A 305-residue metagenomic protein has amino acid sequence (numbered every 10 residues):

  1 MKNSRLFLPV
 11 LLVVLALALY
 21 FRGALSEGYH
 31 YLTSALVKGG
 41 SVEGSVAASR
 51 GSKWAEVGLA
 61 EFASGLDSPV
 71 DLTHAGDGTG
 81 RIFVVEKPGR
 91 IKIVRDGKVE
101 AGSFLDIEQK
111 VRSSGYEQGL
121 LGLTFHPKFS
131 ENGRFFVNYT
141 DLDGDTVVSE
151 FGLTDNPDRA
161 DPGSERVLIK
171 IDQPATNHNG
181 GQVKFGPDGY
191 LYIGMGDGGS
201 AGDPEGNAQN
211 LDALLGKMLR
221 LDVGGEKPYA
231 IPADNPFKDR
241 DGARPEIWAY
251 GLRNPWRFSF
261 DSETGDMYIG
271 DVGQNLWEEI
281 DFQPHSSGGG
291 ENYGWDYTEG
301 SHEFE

Functional and structural regions predicted by a protein language model:
S26-S52, V85-P88, Q118-L120, K128 (+1 more regions): Beta-propeller domain segments
A48-D67, P162-E165: A short helix->beta-strand "capping" segment at the edge of beta-propeller domains
E61-D67, L105-E108, S114-G115, I169-P174 (+2 more regions): Surface loop/turn motifs at the tips and blade-to-blade linkers of beta-strand repeat domains
E61-G89: Beta-strand-rich domains and repeat architectures in extracellular enzymes and scaffolds, especially beta-propellers
D67-P69, G115-F125, A175-G186, I247-F258: Signature of short aromatic-glycine-proline-rich micro-motifs recurring in repeat-based ectodomains
G76-T79, P127-E131, F185-G189, S262-T264: Residue-level detector of Asp-centered blade-edge/turn motifs that repeat once per structural unit in beta-propeller
F83-L105: Beta-propeller domains
V147-K184: Asp-box/WD-like beta-propeller blade repeats and closely related beta-sheet repeat scaffolds
